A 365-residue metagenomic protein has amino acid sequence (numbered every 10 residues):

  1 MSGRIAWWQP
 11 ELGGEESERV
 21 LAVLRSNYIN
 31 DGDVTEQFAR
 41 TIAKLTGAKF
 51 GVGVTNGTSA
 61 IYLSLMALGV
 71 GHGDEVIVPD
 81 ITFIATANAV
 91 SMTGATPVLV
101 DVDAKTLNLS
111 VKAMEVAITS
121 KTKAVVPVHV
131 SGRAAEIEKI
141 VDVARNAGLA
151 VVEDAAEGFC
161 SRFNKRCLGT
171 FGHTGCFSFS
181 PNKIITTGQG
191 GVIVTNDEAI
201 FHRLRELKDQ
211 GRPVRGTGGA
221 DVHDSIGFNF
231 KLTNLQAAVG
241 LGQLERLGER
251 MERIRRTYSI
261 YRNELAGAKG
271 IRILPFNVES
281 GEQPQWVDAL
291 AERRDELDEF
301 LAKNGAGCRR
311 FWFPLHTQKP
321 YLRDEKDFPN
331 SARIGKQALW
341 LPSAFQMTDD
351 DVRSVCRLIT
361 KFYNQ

Functional and structural regions predicted by a protein language model:
M1-Y28, D33, P342: N-terminal "arm"/small-domain region of PLP-dependent enzymes with the aminotransferase-like
Y28-E75, A89-T93, L99-D101, R166: Phosphate-binding glycine-rich loop
T35-R40, A48-V52, K112, V116 (+5 more regions): PLP-dependent aminotransferase class I/II
V52, I77, V98, A150-V152 (+3 more regions): Structural detector of well-ordered beta-strand residues that form the stable sheet scaffold of enzyme domains
A60, T82, P342: Conserved SAM-binding loop
M66-A155, R162: PLP-dependent aminotransferase-like
E153-T187, G219-H223: Conserved active-site segment immediately N-terminal to the catalytic lysine that forms the internal aldimine
T170-R212: Active-site PLP attachment segment
